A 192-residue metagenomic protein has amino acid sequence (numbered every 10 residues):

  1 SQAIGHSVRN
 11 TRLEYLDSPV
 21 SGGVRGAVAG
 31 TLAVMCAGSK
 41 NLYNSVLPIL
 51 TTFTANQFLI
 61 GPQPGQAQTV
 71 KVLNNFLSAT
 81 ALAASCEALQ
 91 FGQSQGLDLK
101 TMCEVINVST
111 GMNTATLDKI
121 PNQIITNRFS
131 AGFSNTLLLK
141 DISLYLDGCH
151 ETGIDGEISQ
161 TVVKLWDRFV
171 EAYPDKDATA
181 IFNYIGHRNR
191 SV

Functional and structural regions predicted by a protein language model:
S1-F76: Rossmann-fold dinucleotide-binding core
T51, S191-V192: ATP-dependent carboxylate/acyl-activation modules
P64-T161, L165-I181, R188: Helical "substrate-binding/catalytic lid" subdomain of Rossmann-like NAD(P)-dependent dehydrogenases/reductases
